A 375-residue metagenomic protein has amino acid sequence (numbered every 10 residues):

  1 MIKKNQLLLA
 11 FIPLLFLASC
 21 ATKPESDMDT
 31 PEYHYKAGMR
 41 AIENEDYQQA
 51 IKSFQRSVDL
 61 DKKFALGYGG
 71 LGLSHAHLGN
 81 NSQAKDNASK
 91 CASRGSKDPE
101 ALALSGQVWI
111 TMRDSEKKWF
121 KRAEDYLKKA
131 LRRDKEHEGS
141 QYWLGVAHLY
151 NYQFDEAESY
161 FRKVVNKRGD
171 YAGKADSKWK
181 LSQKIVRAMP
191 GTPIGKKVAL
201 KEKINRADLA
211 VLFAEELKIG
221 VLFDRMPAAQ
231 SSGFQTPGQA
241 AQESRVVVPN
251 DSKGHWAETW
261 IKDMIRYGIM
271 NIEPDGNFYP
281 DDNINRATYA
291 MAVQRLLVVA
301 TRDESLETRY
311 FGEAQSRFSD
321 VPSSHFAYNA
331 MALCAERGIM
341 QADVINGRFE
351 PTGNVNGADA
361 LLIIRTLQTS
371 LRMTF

Functional and structural regions predicted by a protein language model:
M1-L8: Bacterial N-terminal signal peptides that target proteins for export
L17-S19: C-terminal motif of bacterial Sec signal peptides marking the signal peptidase cleavage site
K23-D27, A65, N81-D86, S93-S96 (+4 more regions): N-terminal propeptides
S26-K63, H77, D114-S115: Alpha-helical segment of the N-proximal tetratricopeptide repeat
D29-K36, P99-T111: Amphipathic alpha-helical repeat scaffolds of TPR domains
Q49-S57, A88, A123-A130: Amphipathic alpha-helices of TPR/Sel1-like and other helical repeat/solenoid scaffolds
